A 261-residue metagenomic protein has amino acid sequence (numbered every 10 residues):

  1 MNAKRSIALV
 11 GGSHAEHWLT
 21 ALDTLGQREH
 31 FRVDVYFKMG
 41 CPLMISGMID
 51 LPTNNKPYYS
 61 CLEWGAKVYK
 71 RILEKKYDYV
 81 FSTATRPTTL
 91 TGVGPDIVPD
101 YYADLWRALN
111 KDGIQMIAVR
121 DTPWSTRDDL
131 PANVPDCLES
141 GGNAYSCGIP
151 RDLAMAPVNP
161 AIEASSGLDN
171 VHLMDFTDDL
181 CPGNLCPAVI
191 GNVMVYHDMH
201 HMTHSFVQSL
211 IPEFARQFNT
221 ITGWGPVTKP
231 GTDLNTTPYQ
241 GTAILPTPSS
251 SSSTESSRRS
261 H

Functional and structural regions predicted by a protein language model:
M1-H261: Extracellular glycan-modifying ectodomains
